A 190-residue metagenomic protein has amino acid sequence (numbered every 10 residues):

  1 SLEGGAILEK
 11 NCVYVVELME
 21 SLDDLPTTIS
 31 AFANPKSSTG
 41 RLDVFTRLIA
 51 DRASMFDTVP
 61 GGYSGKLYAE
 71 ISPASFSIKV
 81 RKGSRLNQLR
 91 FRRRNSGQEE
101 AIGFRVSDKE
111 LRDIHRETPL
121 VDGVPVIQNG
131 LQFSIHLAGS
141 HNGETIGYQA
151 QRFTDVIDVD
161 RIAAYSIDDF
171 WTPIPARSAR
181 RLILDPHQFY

Functional and structural regions predicted by a protein language model:
S1-Y190: DUTPase catalytic domain/fold
